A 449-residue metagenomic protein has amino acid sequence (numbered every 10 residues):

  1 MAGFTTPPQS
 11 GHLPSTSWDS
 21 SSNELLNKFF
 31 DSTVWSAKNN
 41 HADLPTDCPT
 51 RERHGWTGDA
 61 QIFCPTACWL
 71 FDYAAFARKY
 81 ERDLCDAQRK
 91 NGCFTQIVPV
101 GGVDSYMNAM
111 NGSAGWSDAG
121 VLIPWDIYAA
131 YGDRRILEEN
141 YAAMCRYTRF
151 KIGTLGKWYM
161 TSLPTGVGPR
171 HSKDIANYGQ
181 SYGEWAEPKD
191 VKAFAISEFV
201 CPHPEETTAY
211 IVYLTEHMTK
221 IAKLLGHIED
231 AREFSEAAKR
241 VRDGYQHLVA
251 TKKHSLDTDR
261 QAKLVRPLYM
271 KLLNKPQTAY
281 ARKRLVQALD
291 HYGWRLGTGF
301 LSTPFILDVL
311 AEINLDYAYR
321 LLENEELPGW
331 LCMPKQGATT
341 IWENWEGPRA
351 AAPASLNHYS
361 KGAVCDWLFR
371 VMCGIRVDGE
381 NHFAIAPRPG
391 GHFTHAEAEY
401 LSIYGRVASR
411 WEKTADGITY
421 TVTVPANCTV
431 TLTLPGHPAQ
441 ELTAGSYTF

Functional and structural regions predicted by a protein language model:
A2-S32, K38, P45-I97, A130-T207 (+4 more regions): Active-site acid/base region of carbohydrate-active enzymes
D43-P45, G102, H247, R282-L289: Flexible, solvent-exposed coil segments and beta strand-coil junctions, predominantly the extracellular/periplasmic
T57-C68, A74-Y80, A114-D126, P204-T219 (+4 more regions): Well-ordered alpha-helical segments within folded domains of soluble proteins
C93-Y106, G153-G166, Q246-D257, R295-A311 (+2 more regions): Charged/polar, low-hydrophobicity segments characteristic of intrinsically disordered regions and flexible loops
S105-A129, R135, E139: Thiamine diphosphate
S105-N108, R134, G183-C201, K252 (+5 more regions): Short beta-alpha connecting loops at secondary-structure transitions that line or flank enzyme active sites
E236, R240, D316, R320-F449: Non-catalytic C-terminal accessory modules of carbohydrate-active enzymes
T251-P353: Extracellular polysaccharide-recognition and catalytic grooves
